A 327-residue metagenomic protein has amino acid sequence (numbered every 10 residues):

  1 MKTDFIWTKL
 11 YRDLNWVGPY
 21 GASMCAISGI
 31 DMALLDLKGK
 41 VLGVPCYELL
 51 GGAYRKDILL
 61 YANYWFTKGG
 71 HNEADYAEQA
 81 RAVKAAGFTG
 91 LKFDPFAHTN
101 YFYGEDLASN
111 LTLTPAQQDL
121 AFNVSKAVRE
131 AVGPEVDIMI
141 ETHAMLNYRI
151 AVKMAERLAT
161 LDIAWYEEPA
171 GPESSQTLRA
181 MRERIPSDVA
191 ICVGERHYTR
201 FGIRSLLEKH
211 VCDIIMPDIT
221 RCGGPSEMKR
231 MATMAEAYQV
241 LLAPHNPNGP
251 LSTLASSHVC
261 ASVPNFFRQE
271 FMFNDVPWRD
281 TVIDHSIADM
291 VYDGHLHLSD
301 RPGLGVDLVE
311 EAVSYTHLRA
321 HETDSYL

Functional and structural regions predicted by a protein language model:
M1-L42: Metal- or metallocofactor-binding catalytic centers and their adjacent structured scaffolds across diverse enzyme
F5, E156, D162, G171-H295 (+1 more regions): Shared catalytic-loop signature of beta/alpha-barrel
I30, G43, L91, Y166 (+4 more regions): Conserved, mostly hydrophobic/aromatic
D31-A62, T67, T89: Glycine-rich, aromatic-flanked loop segments that form ligand/cofactor-binding clefts across common enzyme folds
D57, W65-R179: Metal-dependent enolase-superfamily TIM-barrel catalytic cores that perform enediolate-based chemistry
A312-S314: Acidic, proline/serine/threonine- and glycine-rich low-complexity intrinsically disordered segments
T316-T323: Conserved small/polar residues in nucleotide/adenosyl-binding loops
